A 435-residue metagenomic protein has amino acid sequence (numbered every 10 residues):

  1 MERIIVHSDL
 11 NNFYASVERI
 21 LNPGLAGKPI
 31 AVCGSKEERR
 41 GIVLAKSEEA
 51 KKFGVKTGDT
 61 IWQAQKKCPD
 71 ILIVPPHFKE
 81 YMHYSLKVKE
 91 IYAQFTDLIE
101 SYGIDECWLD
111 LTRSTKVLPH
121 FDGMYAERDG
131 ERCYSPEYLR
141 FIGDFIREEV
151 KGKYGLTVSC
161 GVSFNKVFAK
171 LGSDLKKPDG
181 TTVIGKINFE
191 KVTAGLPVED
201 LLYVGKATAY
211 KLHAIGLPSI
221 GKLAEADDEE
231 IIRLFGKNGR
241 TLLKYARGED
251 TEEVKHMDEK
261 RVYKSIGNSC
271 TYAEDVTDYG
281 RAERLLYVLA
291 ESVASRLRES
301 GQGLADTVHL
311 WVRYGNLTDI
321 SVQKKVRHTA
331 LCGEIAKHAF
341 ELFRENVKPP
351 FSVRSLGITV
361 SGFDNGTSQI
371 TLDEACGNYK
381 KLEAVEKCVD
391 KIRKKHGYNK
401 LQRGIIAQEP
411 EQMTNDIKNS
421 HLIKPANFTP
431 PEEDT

Functional and structural regions predicted by a protein language model:
M1-K244, V254-M257, Y379-T435: Gly/Gly-Pro- and Ser/Thr-rich, intrinsically disordered tail segments characteristic of DNA damage-repair and tolerance
H7, T208-V353, T429, D434-T435: DNA-contacting surface of Y-family translesion DNA polymerases
K28, V158, D179, D306-V308 (+2 more regions): Change "...and in nucleic-acid phosphodiester-cleaving endonucleases..." to "...and in nucleic-acid processing enzymes
H77, R128-P136, T271-Y279, Q323-L331 (+1 more regions): Short histidine-centered catalytic/ligand-binding loop motif
W108-R113, D319-K325, N365, Q369-E374: Short, hydrophobic beta-strand segments
S163-V167, Y245-E249, G303-Y314, V353-D364 (+1 more regions): A glycine-rich phosphate-binding loop feature that marks nucleotide/adenosyl-phosphate handling sites
A330-K395: C-terminal hydrophobic structural anchor segments that stabilize assembly/packing rather than catalytic chemistry
